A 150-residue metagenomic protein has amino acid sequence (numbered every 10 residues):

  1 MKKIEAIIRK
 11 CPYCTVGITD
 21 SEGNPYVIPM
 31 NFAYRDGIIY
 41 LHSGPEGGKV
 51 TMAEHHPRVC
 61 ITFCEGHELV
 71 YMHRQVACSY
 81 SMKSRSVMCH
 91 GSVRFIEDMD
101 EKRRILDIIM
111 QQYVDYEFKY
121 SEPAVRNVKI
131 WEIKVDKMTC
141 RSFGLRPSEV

Functional and structural regions predicted by a protein language model:
M1-T15: Short, basic/aromatic recognition patches
C11-P45, I61: Short beta-strand segments
I18-D20, F63-E65, V135-K137: Short, structured patches in soluble enzyme cores that scaffold and shape functional sites
G37-I38, P57, D136-M138: Beta-strand-connecting loop/turn residues
K49-H73, C78-Y80: Helix-adjacent hinge/juxtasegments
E68-V150: Charged, gly/pro-rich active-site loop segments
